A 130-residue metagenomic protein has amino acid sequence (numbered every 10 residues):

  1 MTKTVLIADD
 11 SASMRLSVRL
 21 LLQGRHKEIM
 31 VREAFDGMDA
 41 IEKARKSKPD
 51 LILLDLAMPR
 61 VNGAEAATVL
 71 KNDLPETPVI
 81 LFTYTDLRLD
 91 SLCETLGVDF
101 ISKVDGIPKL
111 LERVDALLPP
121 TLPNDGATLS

Functional and structural regions predicted by a protein language model:
D9, D55: Active-site residues of response regulator receiver
A12-R32: Two-component/phosphorelay signaling modules centered on CheY-like receiver
E33-L51: Acidic, metal-coordinating helix/loop segments flanking the phosphotransfer/catalytic sites of two-component signaling
D36-D39, N62-A66: Acidic catalytic/metal-coordinating carboxylates
R45-S47, V69-E76: Conserved phosphotransfer cores of two-component systems
M58: Receiver (REC) domain active-site loop signature in two-component systems and cognate sites in sensor histidine kinases
L81-F82: Hydrophobic/aromatic residues positioned on beta-strands within the core alpha/beta folds
L96-D115: Output/docking surface of receiver
